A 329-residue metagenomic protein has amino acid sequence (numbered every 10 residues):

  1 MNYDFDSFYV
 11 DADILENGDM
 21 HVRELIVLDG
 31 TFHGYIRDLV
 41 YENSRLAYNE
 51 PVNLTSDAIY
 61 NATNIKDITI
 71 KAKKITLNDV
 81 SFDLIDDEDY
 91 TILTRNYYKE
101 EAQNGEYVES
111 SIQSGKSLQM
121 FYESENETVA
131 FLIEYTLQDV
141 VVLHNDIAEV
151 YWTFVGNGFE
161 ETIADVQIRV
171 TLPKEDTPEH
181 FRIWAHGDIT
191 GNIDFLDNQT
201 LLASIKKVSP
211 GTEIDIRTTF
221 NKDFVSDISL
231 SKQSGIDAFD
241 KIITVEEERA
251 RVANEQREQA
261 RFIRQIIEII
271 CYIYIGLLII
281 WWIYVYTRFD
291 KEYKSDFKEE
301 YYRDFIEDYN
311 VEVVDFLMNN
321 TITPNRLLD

Functional and structural regions predicted by a protein language model:
M1-I273, D304, N319, T323: Lumenal/extracellular ectodomains and adaptor appendage modules of the eukaryotic vesicle/secretory system
Y3, L15, W281-D329: Solvent-exposed, low-complexity, intrinsically disordered, charge-rich segments adjacent to transmembrane helices
E268-Y284: Alpha-helical membrane-embedded segments
